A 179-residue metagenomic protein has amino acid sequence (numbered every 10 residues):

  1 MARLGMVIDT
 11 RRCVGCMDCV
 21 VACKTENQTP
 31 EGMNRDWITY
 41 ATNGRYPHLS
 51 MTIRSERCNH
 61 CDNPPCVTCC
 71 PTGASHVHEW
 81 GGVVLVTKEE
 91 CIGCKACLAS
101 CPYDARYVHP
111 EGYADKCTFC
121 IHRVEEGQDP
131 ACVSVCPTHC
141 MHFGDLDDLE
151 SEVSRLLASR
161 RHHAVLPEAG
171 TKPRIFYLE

Functional and structural regions predicted by a protein language model:
M1-E179: Non-ligating segments of multi-cofactor redox enzymes
